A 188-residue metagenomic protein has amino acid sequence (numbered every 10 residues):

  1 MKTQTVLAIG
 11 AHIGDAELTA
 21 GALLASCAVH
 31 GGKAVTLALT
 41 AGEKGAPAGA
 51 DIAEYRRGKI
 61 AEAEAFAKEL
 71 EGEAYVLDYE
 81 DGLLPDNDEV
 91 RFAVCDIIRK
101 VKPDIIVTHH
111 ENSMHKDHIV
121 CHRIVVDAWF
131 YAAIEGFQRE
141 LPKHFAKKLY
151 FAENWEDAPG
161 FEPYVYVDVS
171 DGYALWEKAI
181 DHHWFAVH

Functional and structural regions predicted by a protein language model:
M1-V101: Active-site rim/loop-helix segments in enzyme catalytic domains that contact anionic ligands
K2-I9, P85-H188: Metal-dependent de-N-acetylase/amidase catalytic core
